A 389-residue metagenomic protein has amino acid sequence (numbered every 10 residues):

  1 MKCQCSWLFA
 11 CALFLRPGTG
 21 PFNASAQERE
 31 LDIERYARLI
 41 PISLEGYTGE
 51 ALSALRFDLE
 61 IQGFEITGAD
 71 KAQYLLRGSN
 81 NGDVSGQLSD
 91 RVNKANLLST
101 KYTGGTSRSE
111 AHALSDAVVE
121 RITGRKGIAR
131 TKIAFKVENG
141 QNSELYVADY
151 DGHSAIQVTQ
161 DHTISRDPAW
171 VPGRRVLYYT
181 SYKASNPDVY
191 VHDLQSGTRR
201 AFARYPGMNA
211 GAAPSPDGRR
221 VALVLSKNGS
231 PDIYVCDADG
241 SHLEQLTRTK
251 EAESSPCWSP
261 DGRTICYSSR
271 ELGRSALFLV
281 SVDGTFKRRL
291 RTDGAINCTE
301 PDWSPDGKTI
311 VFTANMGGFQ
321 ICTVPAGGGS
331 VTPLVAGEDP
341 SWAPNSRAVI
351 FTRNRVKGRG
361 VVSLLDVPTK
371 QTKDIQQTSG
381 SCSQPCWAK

Functional and structural regions predicted by a protein language model:
A10-G18: Bacterial N-terminal signal peptides
F22-F57: A structural "domain/chain start" motif
A24-R38, T103-Q160: C-terminal/domain-edge helix-coil "capping" segments
L52, R56, E60-A72: Interaction modules related to DNA damage response and DNA replication/repair
R56, K71-A117: Amphipathic beta-strand/beta-sheet edge segments enriched in Tyr/Trp
R121, T163-T180, R200, R204-V224 (+5 more regions): Conserved beta-propeller blade repeats
Q141-I156, V176, T180-A201, R220 (+7 more regions): Beta-propeller blade-edge and WD-like acidic-aromatic loop motif
